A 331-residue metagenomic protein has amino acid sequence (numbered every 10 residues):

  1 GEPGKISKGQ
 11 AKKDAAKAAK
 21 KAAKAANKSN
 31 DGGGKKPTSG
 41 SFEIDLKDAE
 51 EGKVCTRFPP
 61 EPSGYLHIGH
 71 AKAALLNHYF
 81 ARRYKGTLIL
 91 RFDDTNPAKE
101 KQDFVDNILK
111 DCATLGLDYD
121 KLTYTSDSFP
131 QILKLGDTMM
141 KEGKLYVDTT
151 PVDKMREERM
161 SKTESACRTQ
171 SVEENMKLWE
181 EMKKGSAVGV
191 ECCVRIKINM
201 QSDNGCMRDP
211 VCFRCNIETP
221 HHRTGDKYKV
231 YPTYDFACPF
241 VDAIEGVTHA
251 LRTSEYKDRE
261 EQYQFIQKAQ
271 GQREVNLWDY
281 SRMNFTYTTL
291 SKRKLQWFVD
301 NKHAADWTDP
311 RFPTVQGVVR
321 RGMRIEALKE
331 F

Functional and structural regions predicted by a protein language model:
G1-Y65, G86-L88, K184, E191 (+5 more regions): Non-catalytic terminal extensions that flank enzyme cores
K8, K35-D106, H222-T253: N-terminal catalytic cores of NTP/NDP-binding nucleotidyl/phosphoryl-transfer enzymes
K12, N77, I108, M139 (+1 more regions): Residue-level signal for inorganic ion chemistry
P62, R91-K99, K121-P130, D153 (+3 more regions): Conserved short loop/turn motifs at secondary-structure junctions
I68-A71, Q102, D106, S126-L133 (+6 more regions): Conserved structured core elements
F80-T87, A113-Y119, A243, K268-V275: Secondary-structure transition/capping motifs at alpha-helix termini and the adjoining loop/turn into the next element
D103-P130, L135-T138, G143-Y146: A glycine-rich helix N-cap at a beta->alpha junction
Y124, K141-L295: Active-site cores that bind ATP or allylic diphosphates and position pyrophosphate for catalysis
